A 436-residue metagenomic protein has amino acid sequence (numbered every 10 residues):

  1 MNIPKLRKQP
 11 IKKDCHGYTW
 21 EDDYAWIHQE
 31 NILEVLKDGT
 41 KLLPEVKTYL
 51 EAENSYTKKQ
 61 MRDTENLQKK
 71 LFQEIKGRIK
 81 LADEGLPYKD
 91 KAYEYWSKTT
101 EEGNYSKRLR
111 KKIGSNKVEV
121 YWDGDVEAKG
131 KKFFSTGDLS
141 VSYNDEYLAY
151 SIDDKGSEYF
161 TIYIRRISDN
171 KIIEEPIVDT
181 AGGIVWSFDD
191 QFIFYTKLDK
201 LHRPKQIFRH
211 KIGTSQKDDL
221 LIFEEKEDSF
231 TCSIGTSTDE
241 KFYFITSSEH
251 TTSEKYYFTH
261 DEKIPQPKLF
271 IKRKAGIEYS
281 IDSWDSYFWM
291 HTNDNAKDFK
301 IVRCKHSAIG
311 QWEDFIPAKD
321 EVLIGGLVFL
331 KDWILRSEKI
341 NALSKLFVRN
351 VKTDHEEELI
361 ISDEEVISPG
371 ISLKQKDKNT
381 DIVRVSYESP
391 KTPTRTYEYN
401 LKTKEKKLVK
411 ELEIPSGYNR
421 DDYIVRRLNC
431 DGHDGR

Functional and structural regions predicted by a protein language model:
M1-M61, K69-D83: N-terminal pre-domain segments of enzymes
P44-S140, S151, F230-S283, G325 (+1 more regions): Non-catalytic accessory segments flanking enzyme active sites
E94, D145-L148, I193, Y243 (+3 more regions): Hydrophobic beta-strand positions that form the internal "hydrophobic ladder" of WD40/Gbeta-like beta-propeller blades
T99-S106, A128-F133, I152-T161, P176-D179 (+7 more regions): A flexible loop/linker signature enriched in serine peptidases of the S9 family
L109-K112, Y163-S168, Q206-T214, Y257-D261 (+3 more regions): Beta-propeller blade signature
K117-I184: A conserved hydrophobic secondary-structure block that centers on an alpha-helix together with its immediately flanking
G124, I167-D179, T214-K226, K263-I271 (+2 more regions): Blade-edge beta-strand/turn elements of extracellular beta-propeller and related beta-sheet repeat scaffolds
A308-K339, D421: Generic long, charged, amphipathic alpha-helical segments
